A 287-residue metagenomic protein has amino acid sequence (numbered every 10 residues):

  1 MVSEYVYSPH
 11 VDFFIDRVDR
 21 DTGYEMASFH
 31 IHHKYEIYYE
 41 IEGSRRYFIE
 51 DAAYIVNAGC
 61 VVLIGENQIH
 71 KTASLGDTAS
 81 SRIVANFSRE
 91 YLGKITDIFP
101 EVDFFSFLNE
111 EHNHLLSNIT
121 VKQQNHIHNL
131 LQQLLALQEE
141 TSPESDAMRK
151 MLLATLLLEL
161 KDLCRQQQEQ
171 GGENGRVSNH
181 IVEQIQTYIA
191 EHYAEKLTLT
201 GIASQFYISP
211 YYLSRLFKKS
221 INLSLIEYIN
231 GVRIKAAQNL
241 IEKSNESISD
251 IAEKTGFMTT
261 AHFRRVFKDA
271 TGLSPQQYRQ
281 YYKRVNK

Functional and structural regions predicted by a protein language model:
M1-V18, I69, A73-E139, K161-Q167: A hydrophobic/aromatic-rich effector-binding and dimerization subdomain of bacterial HTH-type transcriptional regulators
M1-V61, N67-Q68, L75-G76, P100-F104 (+3 more regions): Generic protein-terminus/edge-of-domain signal
I41, H128-S142, Q186, A190-Y193 (+1 more regions): Regular secondary-structure segments
H112-Q123, Q138-T187, E191, E195 (+2 more regions): Short, Lys/Arg-enriched, Trp-marked, Pro/Gly-tolerant hinge/linker segments that flank
E159-D162, Q184, Y188-K235, K243-Y281: Basic/polar phosphate-binding segments, predominantly the helix-turn-helix DNA-binding elements of transcriptional
